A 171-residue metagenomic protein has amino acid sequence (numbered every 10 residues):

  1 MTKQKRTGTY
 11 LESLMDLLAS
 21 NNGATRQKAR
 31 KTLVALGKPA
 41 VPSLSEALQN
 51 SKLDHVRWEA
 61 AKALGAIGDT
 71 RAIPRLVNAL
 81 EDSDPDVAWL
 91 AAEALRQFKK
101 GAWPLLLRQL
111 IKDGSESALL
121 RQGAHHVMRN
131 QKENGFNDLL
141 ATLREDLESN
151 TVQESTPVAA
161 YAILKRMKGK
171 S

Functional and structural regions predicted by a protein language model:
T2-L17, K38-Q49, D69-E81, K100-K112 (+2 more regions): Amphipathic alpha-helical scaffolding segments comprising HEAT/armadillo-like alpha-solenoid repeats
S13-L36: Alpha-helical segment of the N-proximal tetratricopeptide repeat
N21-N22, K52-L53, S83-D84, G114-S117 (+1 more regions): Short inter-helical turns and helix N-cap capping residues of alpha-solenoid HEAT/ARM repeat scaffolds
R26, R57, A88, S117-R121 (+2 more regions): Residue-level detector of extended alpha-helical repeat arrays and alpha-solenoid scaffolds
R26-R30, S45, A60-A61, V77 (+4 more regions): Hydrophobic core positions within HEAT/HEAT-like alpha-solenoid repeats
T32-A35, A63, A94-Q97, H126-N130 (+2 more regions): Core register positions within helices of long alpha-helical scaffolds
V34, L53, W58-E59: N-terminal interaction modules that seed assembly of large macromolecular complexes
L119, K132, A141-G169: Extended, low-complexity, acidic/polar intrinsically disordered regions that flank or interrupt HEAT/TOG/ARM solenoid
